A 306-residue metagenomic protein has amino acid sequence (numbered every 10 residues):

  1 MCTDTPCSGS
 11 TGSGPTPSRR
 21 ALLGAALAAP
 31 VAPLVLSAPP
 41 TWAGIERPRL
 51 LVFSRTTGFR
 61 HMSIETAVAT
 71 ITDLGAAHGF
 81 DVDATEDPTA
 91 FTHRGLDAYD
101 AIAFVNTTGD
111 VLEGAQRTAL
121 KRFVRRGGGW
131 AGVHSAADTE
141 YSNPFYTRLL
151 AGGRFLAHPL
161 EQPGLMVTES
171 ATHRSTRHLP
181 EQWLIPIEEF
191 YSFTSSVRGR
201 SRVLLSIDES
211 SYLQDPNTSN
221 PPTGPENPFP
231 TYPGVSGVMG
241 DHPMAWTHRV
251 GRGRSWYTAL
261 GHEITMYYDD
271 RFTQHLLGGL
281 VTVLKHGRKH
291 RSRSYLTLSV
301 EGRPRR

Functional and structural regions predicted by a protein language model:
M1-P17, A28-L34: N-terminal secretory signal peptides
G14-L23, A38-P39: Twin-arginine (Tat) signal peptide motif
P33-E46: C-terminal region of N-terminal signal peptides and the immediate post-cleavage residues of exported proteins
G44-P48, S54, M62-E65, A69 (+5 more regions): Extracellular ligand-binding/catalytic regions of CAZymes and related secreted enzymes and adhesion modules
I45-E46, L156-G251: Catalytic beta-strand/loop cores that center a nucleophilic Ser/Cys/Thr and support acyl-enzyme chemistry
V52, F59-E140: Helical hinge/lid and interdomain linker segments adjacent to catalytic or ligand-binding clefts that mediate domain
T57-G58, G109, A137-D138, D208-Y212 (+2 more regions): Short, solvent-exposed loop/turn segments at secondary-structure junctions
D110-Q182: A glycine-rich, often tryptophan-bearing local segment used as a flexible ligand/cofactor-contacting loop or short
